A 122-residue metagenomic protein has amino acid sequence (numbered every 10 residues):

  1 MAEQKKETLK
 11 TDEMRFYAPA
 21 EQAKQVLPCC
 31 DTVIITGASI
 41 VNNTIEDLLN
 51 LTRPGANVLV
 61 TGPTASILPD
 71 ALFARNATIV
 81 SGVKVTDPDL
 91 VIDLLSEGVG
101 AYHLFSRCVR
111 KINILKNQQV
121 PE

Functional and structural regions predicted by a protein language model:
M1-K10: NAD(P)-binding Rossmann-fold cofactor-contacting core
D12, P54, R75-N76: Short, structured coil segments at secondary-structure junctions
D12-Q22, V41-N42: Active-site glycine-rich loop that binds ribose-phosphate moieties when present
L27-P28: A short, aliphatic-rich alpha-helical micro-motif
T32-T36, L59: Structural motif
T44-L51, A71: A short acidic, amphipathic alpha-helical/loop segment
L51-V60: Short beta-strand/loop segments at the ligand-binding rim of alpha/beta enzyme cores
L59-E122: C-terminal functional extensions of proteins
